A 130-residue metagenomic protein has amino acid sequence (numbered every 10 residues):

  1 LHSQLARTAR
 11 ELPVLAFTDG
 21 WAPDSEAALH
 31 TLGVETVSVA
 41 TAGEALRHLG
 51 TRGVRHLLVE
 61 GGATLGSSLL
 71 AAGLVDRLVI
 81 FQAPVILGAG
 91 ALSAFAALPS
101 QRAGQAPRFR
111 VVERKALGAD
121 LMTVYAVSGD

Functional and structural regions predicted by a protein language model:
L1-D130: Enzymes that bind and transform nitrogen-containing heteroaromatic metabolites
